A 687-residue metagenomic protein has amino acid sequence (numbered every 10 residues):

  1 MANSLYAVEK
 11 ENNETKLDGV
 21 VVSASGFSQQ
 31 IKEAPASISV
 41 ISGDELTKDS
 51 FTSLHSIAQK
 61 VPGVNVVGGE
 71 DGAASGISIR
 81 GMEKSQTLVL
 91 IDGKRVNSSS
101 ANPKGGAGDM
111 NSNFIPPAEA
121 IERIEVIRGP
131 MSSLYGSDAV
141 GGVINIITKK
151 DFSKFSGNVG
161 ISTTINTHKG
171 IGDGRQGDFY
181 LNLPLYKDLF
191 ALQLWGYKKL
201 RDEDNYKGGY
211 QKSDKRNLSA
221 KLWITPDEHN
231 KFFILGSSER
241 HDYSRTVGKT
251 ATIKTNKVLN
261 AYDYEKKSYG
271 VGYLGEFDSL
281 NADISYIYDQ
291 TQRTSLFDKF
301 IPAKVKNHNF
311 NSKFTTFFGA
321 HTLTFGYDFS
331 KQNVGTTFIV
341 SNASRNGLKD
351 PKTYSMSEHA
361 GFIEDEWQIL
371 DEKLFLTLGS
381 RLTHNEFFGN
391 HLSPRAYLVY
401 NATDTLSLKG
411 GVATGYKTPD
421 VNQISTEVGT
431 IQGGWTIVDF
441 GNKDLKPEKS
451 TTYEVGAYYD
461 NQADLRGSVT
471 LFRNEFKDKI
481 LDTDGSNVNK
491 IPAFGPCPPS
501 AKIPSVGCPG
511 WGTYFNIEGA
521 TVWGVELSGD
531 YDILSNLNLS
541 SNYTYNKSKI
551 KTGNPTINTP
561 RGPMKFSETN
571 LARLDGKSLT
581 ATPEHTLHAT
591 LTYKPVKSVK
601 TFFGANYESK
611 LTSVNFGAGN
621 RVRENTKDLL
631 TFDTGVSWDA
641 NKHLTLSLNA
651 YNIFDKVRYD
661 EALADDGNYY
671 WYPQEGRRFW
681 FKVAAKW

Functional and structural regions predicted by a protein language model:
A7-T47, K84, D92, E276: Short, acidic, small-residue-rich periplasmic hinge/interaction motif at the N-terminus of Gram-negative outer-membrane
L54-I57, G76-S78, V89-D92, N111-F114 (+3 more regions): N-terminal periplasmic accessory domains that precede and gate Gram-negative outer-membrane beta-barrel machines
H55, Q59-S98, E122: Extracytoplasmic beta-strand/coil segments of soluble accessory domains associated with Gram-negative outer-membrane
V96-R128: Short acidic/polar hinge/loop motifs at secondary-structure boundaries that mediate gating or recognition
A107, F152-Y264: Periplasmic-side early beta-strands and strand-to-turn transitions of outer-membrane beta-barrels
G160, Q368-L376, R473-E475, P498-F616 (+2 more regions): Gram-negative outer-membrane beta-barrel transporters
N182-Y186, Y197, W223-T225, G410 (+1 more regions): Conserved C-terminal beta-signal and adjacent last beta-strands/turns of outer-membrane beta-barrel proteins
T250-E276, Y354-M356, T405, T414-K477 (+5 more regions): Outer-membrane beta-barrel signature, preferentially recognizing the C-terminal barrel domain of Gram-negative
